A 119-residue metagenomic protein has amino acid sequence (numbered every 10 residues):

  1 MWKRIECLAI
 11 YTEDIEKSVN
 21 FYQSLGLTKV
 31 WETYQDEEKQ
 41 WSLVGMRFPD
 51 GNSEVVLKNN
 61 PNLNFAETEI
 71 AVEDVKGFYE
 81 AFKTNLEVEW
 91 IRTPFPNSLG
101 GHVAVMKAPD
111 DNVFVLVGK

Functional and structural regions predicted by a protein language model:
W2, A9-N52: Core segments of cupin and vicinal oxygen chelate
R4-D14, N60-T84, H102-K107: Vicinal oxygen chelate
L25, E32-Y34, Y79-K119: Vicinal oxygen chelate
E37-W41, L63-N64, N97-H102: Short acidic/glycine-enriched loop/turn segments that link adjacent beta-strands
G45-R47, N59-N60, P96: Short secondary-structure boundary/capping segments
D50-V55, D111-F114: Short, charged/polar, Gly/Pro-enriched secondary-structure boundary elements
V55-N64, V117-K119: Short, basic, helix/turn surface patches
